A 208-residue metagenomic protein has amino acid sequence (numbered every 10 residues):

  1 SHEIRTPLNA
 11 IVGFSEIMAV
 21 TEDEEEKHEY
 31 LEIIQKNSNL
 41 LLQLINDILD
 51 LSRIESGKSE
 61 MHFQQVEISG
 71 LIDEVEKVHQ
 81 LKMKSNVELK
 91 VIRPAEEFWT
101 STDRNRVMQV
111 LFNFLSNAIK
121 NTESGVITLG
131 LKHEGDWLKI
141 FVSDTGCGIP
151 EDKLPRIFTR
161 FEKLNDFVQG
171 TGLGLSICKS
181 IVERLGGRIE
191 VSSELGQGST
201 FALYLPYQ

Functional and structural regions predicted by a protein language model:
G13, I149-F161: Short conserved segment of the HATPase_c
A19-E25: Short acidic helix/loop segment immediately C-terminal to the autophosphorylated histidine in two-component histidine
K36-L41: Short alpha-helical segment of the dimerization/phosphotransfer core of two-component systems
S52-F63: Helix-loop junction within the histidine kinase core
H62-E67, K84-F98: Conserved catalytic submotifs in the C-terminal HATPase_c
G174, C178: Short alpha-helical Gxxx[C/S/T] motif in the catalytic ATP-binding
